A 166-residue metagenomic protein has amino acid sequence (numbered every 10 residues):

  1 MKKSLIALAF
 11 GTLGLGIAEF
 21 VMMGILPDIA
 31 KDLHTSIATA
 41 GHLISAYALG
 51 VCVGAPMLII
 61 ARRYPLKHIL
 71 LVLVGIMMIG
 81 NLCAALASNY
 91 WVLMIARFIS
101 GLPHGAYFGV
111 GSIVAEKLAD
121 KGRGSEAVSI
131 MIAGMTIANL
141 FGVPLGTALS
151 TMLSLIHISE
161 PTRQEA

Functional and structural regions predicted by a protein language model:
F10-I37: Extracytoplasmic
H34, L86-V92: Helix-breaking motifs and short loop linkers at transmembrane-helix boundaries and internal kinks in secondary membrane
Y47-L49, T136-I137: Short hydrophobic/small-residue motifs within alpha-helical transmembrane segments of multi-pass transporter-like
A55-L66: Helix-to-loop junctions at the C-terminal end of transmembrane segments in multipass secondary transporters
I69-L82: Structural signature of the two symmetry-related core transmembrane helices
G80-A85, S100: MFS-fold secondary transporters
F98-A133: Cytoplasmic helix-loop-helix junction between adjacent transmembrane helices in 12-TM secondary transporters
I156-A166: Single conserved hydrophobic/aromatic residue that forms the stacking wall/gate of nucleotide- or nucleobase-binding
